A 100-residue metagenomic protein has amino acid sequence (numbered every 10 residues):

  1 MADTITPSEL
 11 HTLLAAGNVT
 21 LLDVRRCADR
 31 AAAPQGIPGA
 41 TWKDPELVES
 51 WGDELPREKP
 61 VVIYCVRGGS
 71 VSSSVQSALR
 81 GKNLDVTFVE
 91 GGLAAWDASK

Functional and structural regions predicted by a protein language model:
M1-V19, V24-V62, R67-K100: Rhodanese-like catalytic fold shared by cysteine-dependent sulfurtransferases and DSP/PTP-type phosphatases
